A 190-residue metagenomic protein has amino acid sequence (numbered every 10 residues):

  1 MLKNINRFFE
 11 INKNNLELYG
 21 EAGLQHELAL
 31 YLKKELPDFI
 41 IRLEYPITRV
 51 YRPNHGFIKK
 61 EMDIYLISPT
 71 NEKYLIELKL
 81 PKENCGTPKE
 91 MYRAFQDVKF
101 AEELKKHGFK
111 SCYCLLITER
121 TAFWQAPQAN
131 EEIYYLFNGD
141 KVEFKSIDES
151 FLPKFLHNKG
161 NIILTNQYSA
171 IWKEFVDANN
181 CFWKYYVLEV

Functional and structural regions predicted by a protein language model:
M1-T48: Acidic-basic catalytic patches of nuclease active cores, encompassing PD-(D/E)XK and other metal-cofactor nuclease
Y19, G23, E27, K59 (+1 more regions): Short, well-structured alpha-helical interface segments that form or flank functional binding sites
E27-A29, Y65, L115: Residue-level recognition of well-ordered beta-strand positions that form the cores of beta-sheet-rich folds across
F39-Y74, F175-A178: Active-site metal-binding core of divalent-cation-utilizing nuclease and nuclease-like domains
Y65-L66, E77, V187-E189: Short, well-ordered beta-strand micro-motif
K73-Y134: Catalytic cores of nucleic-acid endonucleases
H107, S111-V190: Domain-level recognition of nuclease-like catalytic cores that cleave nucleotide substrates
